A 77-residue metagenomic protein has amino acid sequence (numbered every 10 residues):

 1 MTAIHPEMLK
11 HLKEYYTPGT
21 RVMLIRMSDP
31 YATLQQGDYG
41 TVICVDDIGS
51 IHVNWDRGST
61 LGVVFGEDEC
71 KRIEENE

Functional and structural regions predicted by a protein language model:
T2-K13, T17-E77: Basic/aromatic-rich interaction segments and small domains that mediate binding to polyanionic partners
